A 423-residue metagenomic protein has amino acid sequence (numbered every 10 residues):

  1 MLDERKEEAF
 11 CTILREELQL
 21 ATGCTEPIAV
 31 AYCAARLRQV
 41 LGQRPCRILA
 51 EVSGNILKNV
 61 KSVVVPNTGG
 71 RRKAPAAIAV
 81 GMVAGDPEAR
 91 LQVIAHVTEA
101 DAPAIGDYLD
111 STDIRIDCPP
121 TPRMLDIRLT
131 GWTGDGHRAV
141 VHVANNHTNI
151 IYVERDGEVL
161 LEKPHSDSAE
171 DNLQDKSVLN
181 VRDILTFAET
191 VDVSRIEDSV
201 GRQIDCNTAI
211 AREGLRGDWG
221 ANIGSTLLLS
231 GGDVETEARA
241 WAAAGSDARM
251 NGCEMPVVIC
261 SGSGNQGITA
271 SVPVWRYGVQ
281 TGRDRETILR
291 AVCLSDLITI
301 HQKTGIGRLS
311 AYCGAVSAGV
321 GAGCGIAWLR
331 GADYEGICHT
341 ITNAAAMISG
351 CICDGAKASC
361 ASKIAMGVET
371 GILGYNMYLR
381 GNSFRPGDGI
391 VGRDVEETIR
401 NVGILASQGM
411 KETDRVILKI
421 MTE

Functional and structural regions predicted by a protein language model:
M1-C11, R44-L57, D233-G252, D284-Q302 (+1 more regions): Acidic-glycine-rich active-site phosphate/pyrophosphate-binding loop
L2, A21-T25, N55-N59, P66 (+5 more regions): A structural signal for small-residue-enriched, beta-sheet-centric alpha/beta enzyme cores and oligomeric scaffold folds
K6-L41, P45: N-terminal signal-anchor module of multipass membrane proteins
L20-R36, M255-V272, C313-S317: Conserved phosphate/anionic-ligand binding catalytic regions in large, soluble enzymes, centered on
A31-G131: Early transmembrane hairpin of solute transport permeases
R38-V40, P66, Y277-R290, I300-M366 (+1 more regions): Hydrophobic alpha-helical bundle architecture
R44-I48, A89-I94, I116-D117, S194-V200 (+7 more regions): Flexible, glycine/charged-enriched surface loops at secondary-structure junctions
L109-G252, L418-E423: Signature of multi-pass transmembrane helix bundles
